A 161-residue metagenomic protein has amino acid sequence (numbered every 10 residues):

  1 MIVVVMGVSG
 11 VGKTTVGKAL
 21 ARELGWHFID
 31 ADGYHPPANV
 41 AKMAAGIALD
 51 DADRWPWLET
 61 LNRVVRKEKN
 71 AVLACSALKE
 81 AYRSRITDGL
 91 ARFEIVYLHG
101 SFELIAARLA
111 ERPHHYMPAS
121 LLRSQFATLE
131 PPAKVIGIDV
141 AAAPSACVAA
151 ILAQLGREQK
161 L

Functional and structural regions predicted by a protein language model:
I2: Walker A (P-loop) ATP-phosphate-binding motif of ABC ATPase nucleotide-binding domains
V5: Hydrophobic anchor at the beta1->P-loop junction of P-loop NTPases
V8: P-loop (Walker A) phosphate-binding loop of NTP-binding proteins
K13: Conserved lysine of the Walker
K18-T60: Conserved substrate/cofactor phosphate-moiety recognition/catalytic segment in nucleotide-dependent phosphotransferases
E68-A71, E94: Loop/turn-to-beta-strand initiation segments
G89-R108, I138: Conserved phosphate-donor/acceptor-positioning beta-strand/loop module used by diverse small-molecule
E111-L152: Small-molecule kinase domains that catalyze NTP-dependent phosphoryl transfer to phosphate-bearing small molecules
